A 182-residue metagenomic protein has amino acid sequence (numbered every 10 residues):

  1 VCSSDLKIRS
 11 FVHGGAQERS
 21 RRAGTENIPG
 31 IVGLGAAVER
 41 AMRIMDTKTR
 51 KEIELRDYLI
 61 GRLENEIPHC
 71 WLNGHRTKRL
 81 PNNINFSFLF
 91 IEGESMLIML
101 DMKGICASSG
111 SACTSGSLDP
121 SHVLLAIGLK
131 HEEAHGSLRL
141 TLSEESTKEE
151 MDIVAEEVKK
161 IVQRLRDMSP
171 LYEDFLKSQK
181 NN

Functional and structural regions predicted by a protein language model:
V1-S3: Short, small-residue-biased leader/transition segments that mark boundaries at the very start of proteins
Q17-A41, K48-L55: PLP-dependent aminotransferase class I/II
I28-I31, R56, I60, P81 (+4 more regions): A general structural signal for well-ordered alpha-helical segments in protein cores
V38-G61, W71-L80: Structural signature of PLP-dependent enzymes
D46-E52, P68-H75, G110, L165-D174: Flexible, glycine/charged-enriched surface loops at secondary-structure junctions
L63, P68-M99: Anionic-ligand binding region
I84-R139: Conserved C-terminal alpha-helix-loop-beta "cap" of PLP-dependent enzymes that closes/shapes the active-site mouth
S115, D119-N182: PLP-dependent enzyme catalytic core of the Aspartate aminotransferase-like
